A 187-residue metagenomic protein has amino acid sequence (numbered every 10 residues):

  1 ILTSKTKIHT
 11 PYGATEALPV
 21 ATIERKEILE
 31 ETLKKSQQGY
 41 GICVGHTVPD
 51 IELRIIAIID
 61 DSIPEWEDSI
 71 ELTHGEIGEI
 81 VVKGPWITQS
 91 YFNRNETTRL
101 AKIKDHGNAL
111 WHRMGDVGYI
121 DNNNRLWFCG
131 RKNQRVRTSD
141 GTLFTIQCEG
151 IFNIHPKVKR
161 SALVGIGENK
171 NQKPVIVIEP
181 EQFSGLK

Functional and structural regions predicted by a protein language model:
I1-G39, E52: Gly/Ser/Thr-rich phosphate-binding loop
G13, G45, D116: Active-site glycine-centered loops adjacent to acidic/histidine catalytic or metal-binding residues that shape
P19, E31, P64-E65, S90-Y91 (+1 more regions): Short helix/loop capping segments that flank catalytic or ligand/cofactor-binding pockets
G41, E71-H74, W111: Residue-level "contact hotspot" at macromolecular interaction interfaces
H46-D50, I58-I103: Conserved ATP/PPi-binding loop(s) of AMP-dependent carboxylate-activating enzymes
I59-I70, H106-L110, N169-N171, L186: Short, solvent-exposed loop/turn segments that connect beta-strands within catalytic domains and beta-strand-rich
G84, Q89-S90, R99-L100, L110 (+1 more regions): AMP-binding/adenylate-forming catalytic core of the ANL superfamily
